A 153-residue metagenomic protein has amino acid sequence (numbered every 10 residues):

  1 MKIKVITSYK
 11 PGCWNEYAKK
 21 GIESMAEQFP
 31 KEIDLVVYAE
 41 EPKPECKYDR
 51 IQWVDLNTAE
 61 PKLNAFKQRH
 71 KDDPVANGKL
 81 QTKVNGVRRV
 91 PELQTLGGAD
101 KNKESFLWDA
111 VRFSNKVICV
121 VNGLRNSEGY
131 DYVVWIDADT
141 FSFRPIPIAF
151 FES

Functional and structural regions predicted by a protein language model:
M1-S105, V111, N115, R125-Y130: N-terminal anchoring/stem segment of glycosyltransferases
S114-S153: GT-A fold catalytic core of metal-dependent nucleotide-sugar glycosyltransferases, centered on the diacidic
